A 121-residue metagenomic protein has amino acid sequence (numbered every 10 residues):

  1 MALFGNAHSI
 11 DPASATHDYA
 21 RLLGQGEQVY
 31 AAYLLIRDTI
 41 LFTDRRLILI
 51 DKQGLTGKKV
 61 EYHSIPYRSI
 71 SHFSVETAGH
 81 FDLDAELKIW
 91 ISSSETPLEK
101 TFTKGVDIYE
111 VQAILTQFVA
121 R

Functional and structural regions predicted by a protein language model:
M1-I40, S94-T96, T103-G105, R121: Anionic N-terminal interaction surfaces
G5-Y19, L49-S64, Q117-F118: Charged, low-complexity, helix/coiled-coil-prone segments
L22-T39, T43-T96: Phosphoinositide-binding peripheral membrane targeting modules
G105-R121: Terminal and domain-flanking low-complexity segments
